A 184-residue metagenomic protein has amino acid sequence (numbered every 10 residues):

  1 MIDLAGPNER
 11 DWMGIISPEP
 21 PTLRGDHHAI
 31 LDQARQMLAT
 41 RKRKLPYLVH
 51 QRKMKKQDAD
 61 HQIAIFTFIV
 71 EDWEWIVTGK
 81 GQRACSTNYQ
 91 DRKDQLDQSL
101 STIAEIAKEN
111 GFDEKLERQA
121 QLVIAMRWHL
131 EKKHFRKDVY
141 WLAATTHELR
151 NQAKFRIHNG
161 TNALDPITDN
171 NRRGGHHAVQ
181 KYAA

Functional and structural regions predicted by a protein language model:
I2-A184: Acidic, Ser/Pro/Thr-rich low-complexity regulatory regions and the short amphipathic helical interaction modules they
